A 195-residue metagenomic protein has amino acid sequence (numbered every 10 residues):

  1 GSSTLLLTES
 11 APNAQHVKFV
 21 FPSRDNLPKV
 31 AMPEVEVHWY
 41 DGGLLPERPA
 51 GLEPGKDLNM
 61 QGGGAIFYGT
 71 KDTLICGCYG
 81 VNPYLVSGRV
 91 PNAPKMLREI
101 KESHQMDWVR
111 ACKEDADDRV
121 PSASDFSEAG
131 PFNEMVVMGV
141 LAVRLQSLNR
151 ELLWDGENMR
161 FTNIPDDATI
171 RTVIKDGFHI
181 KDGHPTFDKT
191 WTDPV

Functional and structural regions predicted by a protein language model:
G1-D125, P131-T169, V173-V195: Glycine-rich, aromatic-lined ligand/substrate-binding cores of catalytic and carbohydrate-binding domains
